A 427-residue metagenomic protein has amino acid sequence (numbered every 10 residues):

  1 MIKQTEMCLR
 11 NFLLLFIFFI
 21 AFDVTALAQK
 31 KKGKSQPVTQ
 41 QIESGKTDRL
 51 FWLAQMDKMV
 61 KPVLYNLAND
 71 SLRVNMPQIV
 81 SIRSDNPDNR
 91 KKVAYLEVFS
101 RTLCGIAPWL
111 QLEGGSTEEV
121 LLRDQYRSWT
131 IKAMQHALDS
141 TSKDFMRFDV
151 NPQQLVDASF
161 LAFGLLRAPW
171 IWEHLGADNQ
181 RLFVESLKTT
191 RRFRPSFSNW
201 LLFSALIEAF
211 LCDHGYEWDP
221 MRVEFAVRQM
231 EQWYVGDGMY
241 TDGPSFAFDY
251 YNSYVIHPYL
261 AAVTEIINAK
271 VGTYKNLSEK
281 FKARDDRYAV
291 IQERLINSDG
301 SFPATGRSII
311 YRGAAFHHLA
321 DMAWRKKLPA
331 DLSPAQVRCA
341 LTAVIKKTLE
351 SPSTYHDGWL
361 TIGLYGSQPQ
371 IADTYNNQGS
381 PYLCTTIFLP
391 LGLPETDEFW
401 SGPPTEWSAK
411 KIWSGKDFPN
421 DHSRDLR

Functional and structural regions predicted by a protein language model:
M1-K34: Bacterial Sec-dependent N-terminal signal peptides
K30-E97, C104, P108, S128-Q135: Low-complexity, Ser/Thr/Pro/Gly-enriched N-terminal "stalk/linker" regions
D48-N75, E118-K132, P169-A177, C212-E231 (+2 more regions): An acidic intrinsically disordered interaction segment
Y65-P87, K91, L138, K143 (+1 more regions): CBM-like carbohydrate-recognition segments
Y95, I106-W109, R123-K282, R294-A320 (+1 more regions): Aromatic-lined, polymer-binding surfaces characteristic of secreted/periplasmic polysaccharide-degrading enzymes
C104, P108-G115, D425: Beta-sandwich/jelly-roll carbohydrate-recognition scaffolds of carbohydrate-active enzymes
N276-D373, F399-I412: Non-catalytic carbohydrate-binding regions of carbohydrate-active enzymes
